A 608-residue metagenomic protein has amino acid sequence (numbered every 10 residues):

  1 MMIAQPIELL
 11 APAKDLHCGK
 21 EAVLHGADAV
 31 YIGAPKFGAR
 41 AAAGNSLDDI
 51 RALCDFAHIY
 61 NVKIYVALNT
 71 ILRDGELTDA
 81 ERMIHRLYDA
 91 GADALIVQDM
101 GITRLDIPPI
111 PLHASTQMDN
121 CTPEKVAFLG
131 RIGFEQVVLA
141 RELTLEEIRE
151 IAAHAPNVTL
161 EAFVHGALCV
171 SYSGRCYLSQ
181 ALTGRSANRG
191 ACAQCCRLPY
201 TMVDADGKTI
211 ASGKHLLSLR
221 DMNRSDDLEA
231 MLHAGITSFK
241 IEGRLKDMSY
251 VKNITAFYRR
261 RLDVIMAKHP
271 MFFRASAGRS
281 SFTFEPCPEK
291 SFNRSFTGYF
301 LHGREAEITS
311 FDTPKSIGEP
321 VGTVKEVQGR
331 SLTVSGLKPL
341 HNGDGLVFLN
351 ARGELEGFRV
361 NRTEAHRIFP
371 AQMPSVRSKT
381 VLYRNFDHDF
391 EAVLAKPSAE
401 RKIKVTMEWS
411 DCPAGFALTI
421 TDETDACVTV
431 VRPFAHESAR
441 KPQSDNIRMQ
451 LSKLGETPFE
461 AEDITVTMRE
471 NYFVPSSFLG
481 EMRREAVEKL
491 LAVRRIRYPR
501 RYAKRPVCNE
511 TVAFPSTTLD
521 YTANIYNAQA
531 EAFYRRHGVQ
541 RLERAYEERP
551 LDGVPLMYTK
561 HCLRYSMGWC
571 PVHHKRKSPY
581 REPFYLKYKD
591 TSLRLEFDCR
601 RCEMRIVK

Functional and structural regions predicted by a protein language model:
M2-H25, A29-A39, D49, L53-C54 (+4 more regions): Surface-exposed amphipathic alpha-helical tracts and adjacent flexible/coil segments at the periphery of soluble enzymes
A42-S46: An active-site metal/cofactor-coordinating segment within enzyme catalytic domains
D93: Short, conserved active-site loop motifs that form the nucleotide-linked donor/cofactor pocket
T103-P108: Short active-site loop/helix that positions an aromatic residue
S115-T116, N120: Ser/Thr-centric signal marking residues that sit in or immediately flank functional binding/regulatory motifs
C121-K125: Short, glycine/polar-rich helix-capping loops at beta-to-alpha or helix-loop-helix junctions that flank or form
